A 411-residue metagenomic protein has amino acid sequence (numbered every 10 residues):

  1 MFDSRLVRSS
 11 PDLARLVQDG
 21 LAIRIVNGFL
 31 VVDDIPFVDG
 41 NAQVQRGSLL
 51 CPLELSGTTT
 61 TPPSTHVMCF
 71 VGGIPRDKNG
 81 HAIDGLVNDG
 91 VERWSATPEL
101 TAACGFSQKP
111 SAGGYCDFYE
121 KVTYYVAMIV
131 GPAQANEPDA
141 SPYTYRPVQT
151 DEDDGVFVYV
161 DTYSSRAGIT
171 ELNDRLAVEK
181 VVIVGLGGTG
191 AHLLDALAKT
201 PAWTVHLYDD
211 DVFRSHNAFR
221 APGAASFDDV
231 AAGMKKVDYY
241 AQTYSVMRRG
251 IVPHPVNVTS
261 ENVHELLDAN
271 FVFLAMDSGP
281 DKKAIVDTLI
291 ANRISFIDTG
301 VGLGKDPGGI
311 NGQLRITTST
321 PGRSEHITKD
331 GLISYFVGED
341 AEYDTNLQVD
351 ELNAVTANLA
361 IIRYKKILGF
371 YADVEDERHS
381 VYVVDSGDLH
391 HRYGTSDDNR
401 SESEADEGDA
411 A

Functional and structural regions predicted by a protein language model:
M1-Y115, Y119, Y124, D268-T356 (+2 more regions): E1/E1-like adenylate-forming module used to activate ubiquitin-like modifiers and sulfur-carrier proteins
A135-E179: N-terminal charged helix/coil linker that caps or initiates catalytic domains
I169-R214: Glycine-rich adenosine-cofactor-binding loop
L194-D195, F219-R220, A284-D287: Short amphipathic alpha-helical segments
L207-R248: Glycine-rich phosphate-binding loop and adjoining beta1-alpha1-beta2 segment of Rossmann-like nucleotide-binding folds
V237-F271, M276-K282: A structured beta-alpha segment of the ubiquitous adenosine-cofactor-binding alpha/beta core
N358-D373: Oxidoreductase and adenylate-handling cofactor-binding alpha/beta cores
Y371-V383: Core catalytic loop region at the nicotinamide-binding pocket of NAD(P)H-dependent oxidoreductases
